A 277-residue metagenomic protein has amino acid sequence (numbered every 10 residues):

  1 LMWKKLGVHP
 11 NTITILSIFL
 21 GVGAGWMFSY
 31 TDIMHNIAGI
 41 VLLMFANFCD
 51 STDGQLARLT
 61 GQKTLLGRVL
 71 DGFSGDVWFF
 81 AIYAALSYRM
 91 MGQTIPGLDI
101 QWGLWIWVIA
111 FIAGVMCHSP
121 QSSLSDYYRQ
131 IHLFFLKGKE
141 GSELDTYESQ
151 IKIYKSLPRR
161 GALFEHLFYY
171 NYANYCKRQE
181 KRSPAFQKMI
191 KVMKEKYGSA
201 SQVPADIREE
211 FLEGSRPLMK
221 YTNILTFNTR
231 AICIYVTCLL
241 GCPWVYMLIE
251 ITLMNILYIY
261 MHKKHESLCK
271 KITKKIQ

Functional and structural regions predicted by a protein language model:
L1-I40, M44, F48, R216-L240 (+1 more regions): Topogenic membrane-insertion module of multi-pass membrane proteins
F19-G23, F48, F73-F80, S119 (+2 more regions): Hydrophobic alpha-helical transmembrane bundles that constitute the permease/transmembrane domains of multi-pass
G23-A38, A84-A110, C238-M247: Helix-coil boundary and interhelical linker segments in multi-pass alpha-helical membrane proteins
Y30-T31, C49-L56, P120-S125, I259-K271: Juxtamembrane membrane-interface segments at transmembrane alpha-helix termini
M34-T94, L124-L133: Acidic (Asp/Glu-rich) catalytic motifs at the cytosolic membrane interface
L43-C49, F111-S122, E250-L257: Alpha-helical transmembrane segments of multi-pass membrane proteins
S74-Q150: Long, highly hydrophobic alpha-helical transmembrane signal-anchor segments
C117, Y127-Q277: C-terminal membrane-associated helical module and adjoining short loops/tails
